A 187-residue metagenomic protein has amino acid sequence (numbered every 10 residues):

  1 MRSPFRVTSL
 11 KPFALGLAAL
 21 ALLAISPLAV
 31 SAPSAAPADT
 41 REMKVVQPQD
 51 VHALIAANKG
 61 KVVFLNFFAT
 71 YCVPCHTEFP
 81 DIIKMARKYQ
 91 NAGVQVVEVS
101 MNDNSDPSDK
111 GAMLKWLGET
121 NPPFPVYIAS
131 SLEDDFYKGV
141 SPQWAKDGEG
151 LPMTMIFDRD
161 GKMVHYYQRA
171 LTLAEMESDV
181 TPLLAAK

Functional and structural regions predicted by a protein language model:
M1-L10: N-terminal secretory signal peptides that target proteins for export/translocation
A14-P27: Bacterial N-terminal signal peptides
I25-V45, K115-G118: N-proximal helix/coil linker or "cap" segments that precede and/or mark the start of modular domains
E42-V63, A86-Y89: A short beta-strand-turn-helix
K61-V63, F68-Y71, G150: Short pre-active-site segment immediately N-terminal to redox-active cysteine/selenocysteine motifs in thiol-based
F64-L65, V96, T154: Hydrophobic beta-strand anchors of alpha/beta hydrolase catalytic cores
F79-N121, E133-S141: Structural microenvironment flanking redox-active thiols in thiol-disulfide oxidoreductases
T120-P122, A129-D179: Thiol/disulfide oxidoreductase modules built on the thioredoxin-like
